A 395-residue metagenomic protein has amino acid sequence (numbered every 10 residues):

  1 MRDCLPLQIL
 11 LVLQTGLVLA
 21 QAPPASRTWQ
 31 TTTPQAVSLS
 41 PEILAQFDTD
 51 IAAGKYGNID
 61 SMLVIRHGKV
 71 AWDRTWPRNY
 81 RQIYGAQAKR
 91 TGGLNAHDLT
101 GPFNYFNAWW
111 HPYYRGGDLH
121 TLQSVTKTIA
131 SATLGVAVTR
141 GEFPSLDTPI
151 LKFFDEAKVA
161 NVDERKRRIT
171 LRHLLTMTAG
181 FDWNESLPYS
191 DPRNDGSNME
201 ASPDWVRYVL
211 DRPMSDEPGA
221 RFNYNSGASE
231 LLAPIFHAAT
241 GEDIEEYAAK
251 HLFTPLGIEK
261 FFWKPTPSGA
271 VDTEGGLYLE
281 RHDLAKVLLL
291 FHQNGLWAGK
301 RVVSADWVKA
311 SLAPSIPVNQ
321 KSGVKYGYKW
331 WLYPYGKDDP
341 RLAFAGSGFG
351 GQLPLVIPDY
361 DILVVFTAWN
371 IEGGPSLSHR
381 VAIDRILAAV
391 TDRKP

Functional and structural regions predicted by a protein language model:
Q14-Y114, V138-F143, P203, L290 (+1 more regions): N-terminal leader/targeting segments and the immediately adjacent pre-domain N-terminus
A45, G68, R74, T100 (+5 more regions): Active-site SXXK
N58-D60, H120, G351-L353: Short loop/turn microsegments at loop-to-beta-strand junctions
Y84, A88-W110, P149-K152, P188-E217 (+1 more regions): Short, charged, amphipathic alpha-helices and their helix-cap/turn boundaries
W110-G116, T121, T139-F181, D211-M214 (+1 more regions): Active-site helix/loop module of the DD-peptidase/beta-lactamase fold, centered on the serine-lysine SxxK catalytic
A228-I235, G275-L296, Q352-W369: Active-site-proximal alpha-helical segments within enzyme catalytic domains
I258-F261, P265, K309-L363: Active-site Gly/Thr loop motif
G346-P395: Structured C-terminal helix/loop/strand segments within mature extracytoplasmic catalytic/sensor domains
